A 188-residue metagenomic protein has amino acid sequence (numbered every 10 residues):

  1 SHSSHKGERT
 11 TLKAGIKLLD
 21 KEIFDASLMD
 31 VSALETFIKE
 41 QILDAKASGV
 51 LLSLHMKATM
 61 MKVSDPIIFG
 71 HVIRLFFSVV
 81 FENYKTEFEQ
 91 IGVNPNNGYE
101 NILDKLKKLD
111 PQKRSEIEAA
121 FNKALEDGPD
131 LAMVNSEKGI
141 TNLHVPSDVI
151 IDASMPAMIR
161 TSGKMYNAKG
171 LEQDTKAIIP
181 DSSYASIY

Functional and structural regions predicted by a protein language model:
S1-G70, V79-Y188: Extended, well-ordered protein cores
